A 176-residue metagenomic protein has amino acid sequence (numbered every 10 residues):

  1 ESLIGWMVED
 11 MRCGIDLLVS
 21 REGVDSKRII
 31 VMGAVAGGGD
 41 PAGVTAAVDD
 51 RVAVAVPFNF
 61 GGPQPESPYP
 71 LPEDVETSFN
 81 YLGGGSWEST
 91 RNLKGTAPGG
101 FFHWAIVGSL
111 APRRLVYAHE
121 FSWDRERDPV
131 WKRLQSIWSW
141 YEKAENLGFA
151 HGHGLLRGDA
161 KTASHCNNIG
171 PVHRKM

Functional and structural regions predicted by a protein language model:
E1-A36, V52: Gly/Ser-rich "nucleophile elbow"/oxyanion-hole loop immediately N-terminal to the catalytic nucleophile in hydrolases
E1-S2, S26, G39, K94-H103: Active-site-adjacent structural elements in folded domains
E9-D10, A53-V107, P112, E120 (+2 more regions): Mobile cap/lid helix-loop segments that gate and shape the active-site cleft of serine hydrolases
M32, F58-N59, G152: Alpha/beta-hydrolase-fold catalytic nucleophile elbow
G33-A46: Glycine-rich nucleophile elbow surrounding the catalytic serine of serine-hydrolase chemistry
T45-V54: Conserved hydrolase catalytic core segment
P98, A111-M176: Alpha/beta-hydrolase-fold serine-hydrolase catalytic core, especially in secreted/extracellular enzymes
